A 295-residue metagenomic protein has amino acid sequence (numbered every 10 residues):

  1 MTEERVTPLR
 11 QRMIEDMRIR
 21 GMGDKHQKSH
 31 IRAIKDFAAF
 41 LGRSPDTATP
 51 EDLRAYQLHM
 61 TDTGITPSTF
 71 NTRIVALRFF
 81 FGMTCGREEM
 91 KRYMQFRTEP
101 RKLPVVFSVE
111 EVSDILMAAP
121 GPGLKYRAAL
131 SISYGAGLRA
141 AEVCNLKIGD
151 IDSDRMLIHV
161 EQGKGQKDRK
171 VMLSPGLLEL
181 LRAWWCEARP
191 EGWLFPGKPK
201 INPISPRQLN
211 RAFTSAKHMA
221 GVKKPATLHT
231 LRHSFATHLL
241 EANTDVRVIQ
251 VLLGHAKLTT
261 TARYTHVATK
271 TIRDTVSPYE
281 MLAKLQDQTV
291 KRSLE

Functional and structural regions predicted by a protein language model:
M1-E295: Conserved catalytic core of the tyrosine transesterase superfamily
